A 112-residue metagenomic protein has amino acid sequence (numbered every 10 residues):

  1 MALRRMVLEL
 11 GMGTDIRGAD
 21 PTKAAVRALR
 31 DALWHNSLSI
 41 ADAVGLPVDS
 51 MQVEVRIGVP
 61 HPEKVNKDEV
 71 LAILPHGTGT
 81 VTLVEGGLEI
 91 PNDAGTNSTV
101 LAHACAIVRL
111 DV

Functional and structural regions predicted by a protein language model:
A2-G45, P60-V65, I107-D111: Conserved mixed alpha/beta catalytic, RNA-binding, or beta-rich assembly cores of soluble enzyme, regulatory
R4, D49-V53, A102: A generic structural signal for short beta-strands and their flanking turns/coil linkers
L8, V53-V55, A104-A106: Generic recognition of well-ordered secondary-structure surfaces with a strong bias for beta-strand segments
A24-A25, V70-A72: Short intrinsically disordered coil segments
A28, G45-D49, P75, I90: Solvent-exposed, non-transmembrane amphipathic alpha-helical segments
A41-S50, T96-V100: Short, surface-exposed loop and linker segments with low hydrophobicity and enrichment for Pro/Ser/Thr
V48-V70: Conserved beta-ketoacyl condensing-enzyme motif
L74-V112: C-terminal edge-of-domain segments
